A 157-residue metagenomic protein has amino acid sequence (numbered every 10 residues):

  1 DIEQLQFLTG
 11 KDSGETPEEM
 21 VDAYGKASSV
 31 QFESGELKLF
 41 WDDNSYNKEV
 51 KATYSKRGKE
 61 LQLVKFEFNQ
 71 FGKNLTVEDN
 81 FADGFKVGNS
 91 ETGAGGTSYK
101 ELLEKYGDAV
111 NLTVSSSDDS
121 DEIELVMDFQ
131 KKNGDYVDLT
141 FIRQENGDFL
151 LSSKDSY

Functional and structural regions predicted by a protein language model:
D1-G10, E15-E18, A23, L75-A82: N-terminal, intrinsically disordered, polar/charged segments of Gram-positive cell-envelope systems that serve as
L8-G14, A82-Y99: Secreted/surface-exposed cysteine- and glycine-rich disulfide frameworks
E15-Q70, A94-Y157: A cross-family detector of function-defining hotspots
Q62-V87: Intrinsically disordered, low-complexity Ser/Thr-rich linker and spacer segments in cell-wall-related proteins
